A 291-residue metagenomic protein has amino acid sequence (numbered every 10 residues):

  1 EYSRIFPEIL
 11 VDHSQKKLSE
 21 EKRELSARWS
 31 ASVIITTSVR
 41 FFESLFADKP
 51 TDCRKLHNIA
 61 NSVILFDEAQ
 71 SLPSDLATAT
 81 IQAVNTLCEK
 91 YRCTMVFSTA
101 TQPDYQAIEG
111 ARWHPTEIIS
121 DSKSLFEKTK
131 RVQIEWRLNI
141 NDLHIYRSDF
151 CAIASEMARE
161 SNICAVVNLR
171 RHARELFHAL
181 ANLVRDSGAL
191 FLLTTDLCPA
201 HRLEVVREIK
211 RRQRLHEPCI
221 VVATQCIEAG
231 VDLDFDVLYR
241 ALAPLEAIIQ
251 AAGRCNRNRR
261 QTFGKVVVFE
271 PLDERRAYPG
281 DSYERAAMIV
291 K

Functional and structural regions predicted by a protein language model:
E1, E156-A181: Conserved strand-helix element at the start of the C-terminal RecA-like helicase core
R4-F46: Inter-Walker segment of RecA-like/P-loop motor cores
L10-K22, V39, N168-R171, L190-R207 (+1 more regions): Conserved helicase motor
R28-D48, R212-E228, R240: Conserved two-lobed SF2 helicase motor
D52-V63, Q70-L125: Post-DEXD/H (motif II) to motif III coupling segment of the RecA-like Helicase ATP-binding lobe
A100-A158: Interdomain hinge/linker at the junction between the two RecA-like core domains of SF2 helicases
E217, Q250, R254-V290: Conserved segment of the helicase C-terminal RecA-like domain
V222-Q250, G264-F269: A short beta-strand element within the Helicase C-terminal
